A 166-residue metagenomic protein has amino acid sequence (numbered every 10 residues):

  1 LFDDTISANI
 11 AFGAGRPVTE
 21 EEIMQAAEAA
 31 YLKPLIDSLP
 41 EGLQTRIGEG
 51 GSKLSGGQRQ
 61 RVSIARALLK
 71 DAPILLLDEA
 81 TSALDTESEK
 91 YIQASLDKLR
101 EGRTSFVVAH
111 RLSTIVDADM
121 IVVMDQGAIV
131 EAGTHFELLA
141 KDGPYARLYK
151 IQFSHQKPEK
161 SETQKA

Functional and structural regions predicted by a protein language model:
L1, P34-L35: Short beta-strands and strand-coil junctions in structured, solvent-facing domains, enriched
D4-A11, G15, E21-L32, G42-D142: ABC-family ATPase nucleotide-binding domain "signature/switch" substructure
A140-A166: C-terminal boundary and immediately downstream tail of ABC-type ATPase nucleotide-binding domains
